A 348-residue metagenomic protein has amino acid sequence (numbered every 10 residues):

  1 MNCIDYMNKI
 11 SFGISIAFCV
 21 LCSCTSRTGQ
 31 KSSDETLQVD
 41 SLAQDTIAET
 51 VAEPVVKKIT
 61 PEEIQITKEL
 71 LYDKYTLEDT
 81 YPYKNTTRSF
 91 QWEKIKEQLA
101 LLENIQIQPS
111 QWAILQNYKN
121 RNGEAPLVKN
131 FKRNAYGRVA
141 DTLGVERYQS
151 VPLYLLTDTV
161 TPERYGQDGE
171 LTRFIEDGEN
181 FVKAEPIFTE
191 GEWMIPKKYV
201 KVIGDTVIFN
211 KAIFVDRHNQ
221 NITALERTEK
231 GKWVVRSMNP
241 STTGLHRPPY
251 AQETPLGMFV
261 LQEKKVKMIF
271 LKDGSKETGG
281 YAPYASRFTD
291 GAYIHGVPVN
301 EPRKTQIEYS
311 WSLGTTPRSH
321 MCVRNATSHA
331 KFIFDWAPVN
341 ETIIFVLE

Functional and structural regions predicted by a protein language model:
N2-I14: Bacterial N-terminal signal peptides that target proteins for export
L21-S23: C-terminal motif of bacterial Sec signal peptides marking the signal peptidase cleavage site
T25-K31: Bacterial lipoprotein signal-peptidase II cleavage site
K31, D40-E49, E53-I66, L70 (+4 more regions): Exported/periplasmic cell-wall-interacting domains
E69-N120, R164-K198: SH3/SH3-like beta-barrel superfamily modules
V160-Y165, Y250, I333-W336: Short, surface-exposed secondary-structure edge patches
D177, P196-K304: Gly/Pro-biased beta-strand-loop elements
